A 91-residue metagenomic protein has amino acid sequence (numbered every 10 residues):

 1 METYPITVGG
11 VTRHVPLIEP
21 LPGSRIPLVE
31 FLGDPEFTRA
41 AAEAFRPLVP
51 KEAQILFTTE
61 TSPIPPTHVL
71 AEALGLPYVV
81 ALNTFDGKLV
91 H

Functional and structural regions predicted by a protein language model:
M1-A53: Active-site-facing substrate-recognition patch
E43, I64-P65: Residue-level marker for well-ordered alpha-helical positions
E52-E60: Short glycine-rich phosphate-binding loop at a beta-alpha junction
T59-S62, V80: Short, glycine/acidic-rich beta->alpha junctions
P63-I64, D86: Alpha-helix N-cap/helix-start and coil->helix boundary motif
P65-L74: Short Gly/Thr/Asp-enriched flexible loops that form oxyanion-binding sites at enzyme active sites
G75-H91: Short, glycine/charge-rich flexible loops or terminal/linker lids adjacent to PRPP-binding catalytic cores
